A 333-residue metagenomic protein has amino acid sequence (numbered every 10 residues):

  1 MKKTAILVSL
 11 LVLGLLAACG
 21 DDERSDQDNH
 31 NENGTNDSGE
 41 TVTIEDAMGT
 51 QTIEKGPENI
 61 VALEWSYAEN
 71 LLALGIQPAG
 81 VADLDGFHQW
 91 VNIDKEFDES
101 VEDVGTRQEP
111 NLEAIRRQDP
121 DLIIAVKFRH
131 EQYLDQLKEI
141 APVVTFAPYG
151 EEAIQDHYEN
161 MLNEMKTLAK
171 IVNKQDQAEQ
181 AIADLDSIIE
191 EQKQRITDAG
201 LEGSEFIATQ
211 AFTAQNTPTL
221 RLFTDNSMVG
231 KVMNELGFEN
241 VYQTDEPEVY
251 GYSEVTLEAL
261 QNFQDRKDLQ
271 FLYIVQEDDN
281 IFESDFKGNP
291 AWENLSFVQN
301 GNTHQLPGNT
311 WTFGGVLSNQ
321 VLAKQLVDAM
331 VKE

Functional and structural regions predicted by a protein language model:
L7, G20-T41: Short, low-complexity, disordered segments immediately C-terminal to signal peptides in bacterial exported proteins
G14-A18: C-terminal motif of bacterial Sec signal peptides marking the signal peptidase cleavage site
W65-A114: A short, structured surface patch at a secondary-structure boundary
G86-W90, T219-Y252: Alpha-helical, coiled-coil/dimerization segments enriched in small aliphatic residues
F87-H88, H130-Q132, F146-T167, L201-G230 (+1 more regions): Extracytoplasmic ligand-binding site segments that recognize negatively charged/polar headgroups
D119-A125, P142, L260, D265-L269: Proline-aspartate-enriched helix->loop->beta-strand connector
P142-A214, V316-E333: Extracytoplasmic substrate-binding proteins
N160-N163, Q264-E333: Structured C-terminal subdomain patch of bacterial secreted/periplasmic proteins
